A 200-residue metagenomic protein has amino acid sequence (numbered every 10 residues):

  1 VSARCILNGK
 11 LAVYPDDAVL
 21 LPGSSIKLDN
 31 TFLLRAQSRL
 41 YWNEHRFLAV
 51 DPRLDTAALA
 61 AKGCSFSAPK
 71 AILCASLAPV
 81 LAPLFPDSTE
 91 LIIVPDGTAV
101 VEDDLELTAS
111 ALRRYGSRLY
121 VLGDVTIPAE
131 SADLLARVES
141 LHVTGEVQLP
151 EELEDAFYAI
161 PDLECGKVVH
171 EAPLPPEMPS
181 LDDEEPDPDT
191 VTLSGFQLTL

Functional and structural regions predicted by a protein language model:
V1-S24, N30-Y41, R53-S65, L77-I93 (+3 more regions): Short, T/G/N/S-enriched strand-turn elements that build extracellular solenoid repeat scaffolds
F32, E164-L200: Long terminal segments
Y41-A61, F66-A78, A82-L84, E184-L200: Terminal non-domain segments
L73, E90, S180-D182: Intrinsically disordered, low-complexity regulatory/activation regions of eukaryotic proteins
L73, V147-L149: Extracellular beta-strand repeat scaffolds in secreted/surface proteins
